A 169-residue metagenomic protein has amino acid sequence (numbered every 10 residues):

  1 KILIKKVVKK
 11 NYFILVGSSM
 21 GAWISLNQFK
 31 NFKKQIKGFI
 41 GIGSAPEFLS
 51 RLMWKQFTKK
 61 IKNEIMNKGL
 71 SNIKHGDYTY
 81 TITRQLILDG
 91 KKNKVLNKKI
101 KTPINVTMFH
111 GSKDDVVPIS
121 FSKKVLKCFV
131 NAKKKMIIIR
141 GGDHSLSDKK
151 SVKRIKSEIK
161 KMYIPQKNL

Functional and structural regions predicted by a protein language model:
K1-N11: Conserved acidic catalytic loop of the alpha/beta-hydrolase fold
V7, F32-K33: Alpha-helix termination/capping residues and helix-transition junctions
K10-Y12, I104-N105: Short coil/turn segments at beta-strand junctions that form active-site/ligand-binding loops
Y12-F13, I36: Local beta-strand N-terminus motif with an aromatic residue
G17-G21, S25: Gly/Ala-rich beta-loop-alpha elbow adjacent to hydrolase catalytic centers
M20-G21, N31, G38: Domain-wide signal for the mature, well-folded portions of proteins, strongly enriched in nucleus-encoded organellar
N27-N31, K124: Active-site signature of alpha/beta-hydrolase-fold catalytic machinery across serine- and Asp/Cys-nucleophile hydrolases
Q35-K133, I137-I138, D143-L146, K150-K156 (+2 more regions): The alpha/beta-hydrolase serine catalytic core
